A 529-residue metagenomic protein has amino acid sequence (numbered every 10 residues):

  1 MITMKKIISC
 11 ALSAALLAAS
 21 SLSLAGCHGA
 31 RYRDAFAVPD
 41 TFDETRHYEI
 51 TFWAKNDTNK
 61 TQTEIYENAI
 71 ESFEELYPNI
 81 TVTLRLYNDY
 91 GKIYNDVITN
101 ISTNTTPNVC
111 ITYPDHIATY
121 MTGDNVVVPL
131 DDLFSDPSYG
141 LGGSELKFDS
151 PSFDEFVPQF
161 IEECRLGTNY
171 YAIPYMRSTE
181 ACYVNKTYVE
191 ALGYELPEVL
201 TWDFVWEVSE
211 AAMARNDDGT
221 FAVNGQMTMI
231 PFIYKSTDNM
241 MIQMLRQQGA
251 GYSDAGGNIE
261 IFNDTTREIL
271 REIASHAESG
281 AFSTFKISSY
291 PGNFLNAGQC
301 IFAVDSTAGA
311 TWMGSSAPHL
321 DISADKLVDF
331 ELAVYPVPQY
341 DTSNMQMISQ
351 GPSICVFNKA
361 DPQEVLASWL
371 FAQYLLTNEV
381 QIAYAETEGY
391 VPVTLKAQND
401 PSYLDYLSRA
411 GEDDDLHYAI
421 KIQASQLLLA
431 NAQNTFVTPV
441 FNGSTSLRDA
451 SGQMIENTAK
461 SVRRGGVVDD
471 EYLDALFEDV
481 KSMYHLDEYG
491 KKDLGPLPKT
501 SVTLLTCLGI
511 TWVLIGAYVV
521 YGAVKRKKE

Functional and structural regions predicted by a protein language model:
F42, P114-T179, F221-G225, L327-P338: Hinge/lid segment of periplasmic solute-binding proteins
H47-T51, N56-A118, N293: Early extracytoplasmic/lumenal segment of secretory-pathway proteins
D131-E155, E198, V223-N224, I230 (+3 more regions): Short, solvent-exposed loop/beta-turn-alpha elements that line the ligand-binding surface or hinge of extracytoplasmic
E162-Y175, E180, D203-N258: Extracytoplasmic/periplasmic solute-binding protein
V208-E210, A255-K286, L332-A333, V337: Glycine-centered hinge/linker elements that transmit conformational signals in sensory and ligand-binding systems
S275-F282, P318-K396: Extracytoplasmic/periplasmic substrate-recognition and gating elements
L332-Q339, A385-Q453, N457: Long, aromatic- and glycine/proline-rich binding clefts that accommodate carbohydrate-like moieties
I420-E529: Conserved C-terminal helix/tail region of periplasmic/extracytoplasmic solute-binding proteins
